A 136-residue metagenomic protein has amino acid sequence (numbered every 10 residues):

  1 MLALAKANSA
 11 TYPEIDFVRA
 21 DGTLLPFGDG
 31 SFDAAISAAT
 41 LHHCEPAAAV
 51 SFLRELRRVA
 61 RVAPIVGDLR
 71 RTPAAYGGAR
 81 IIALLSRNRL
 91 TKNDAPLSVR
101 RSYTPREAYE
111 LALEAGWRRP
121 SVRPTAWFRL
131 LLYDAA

Functional and structural regions predicted by a protein language model:
M1: Conserved short alpha-helix immediately C-terminal to the canonical SAM/SAH-binding motif I of Rossmann-like
A5-K6: Conserved SAM-binding loop
T11-G28: Conserved SAM-binding strand-loop segment of SAM-dependent methyltransferases
I36-S37: A conserved beta-strand element that flanks and buttresses the S-adenosyl-L-methionine
T40: Hydrophobic adenine-recognition pocket in adenosine-nucleotide-binding enzymes
C44-V59, V66: A short, conserved alpha-helix within the catalytic core of class I
L69-S121: C-terminal alpha-helical "lid/dimerization" subdomain adjacent to the S-adenosyl-L-methionine
A126, L130-A136: C-terminal lobe and adjacent flexible extensions of AdoMet/dcAdoMet transferase-like proteins
